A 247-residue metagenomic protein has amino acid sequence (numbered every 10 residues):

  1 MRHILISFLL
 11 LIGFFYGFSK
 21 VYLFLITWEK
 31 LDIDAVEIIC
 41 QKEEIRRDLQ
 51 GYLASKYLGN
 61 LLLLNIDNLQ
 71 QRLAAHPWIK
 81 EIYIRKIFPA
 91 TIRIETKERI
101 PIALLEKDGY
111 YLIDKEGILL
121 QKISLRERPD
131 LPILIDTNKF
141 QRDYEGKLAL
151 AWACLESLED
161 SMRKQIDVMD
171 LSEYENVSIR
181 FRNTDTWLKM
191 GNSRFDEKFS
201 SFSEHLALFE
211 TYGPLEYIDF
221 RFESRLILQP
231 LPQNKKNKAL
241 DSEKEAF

Functional and structural regions predicted by a protein language model:
M1-G59, L63, Q70: N-terminal membrane-targeting segments
L31-I33, E44, L64, I87-T91 (+8 more regions): Extracytoplasmic
C40-K42, T96-I100, I135-D136, F181-N183 (+3 more regions): Flexible glycine-/small-residue-rich
L73-I100, I118: Membrane-embedded segments
I92-E173, I179: Extracytoplasmic segments of membrane-associated envelope/inner-membrane machinery
R99-L104, D185-L188, N234-A239: Short, charged/polar, Gly/Pro-enriched secondary-structure boundary elements
S193-F247: Extracytoplasmic/luminal low-complexity segments enriched in Pro/Gly and acidic/polar residues that act as flexible
